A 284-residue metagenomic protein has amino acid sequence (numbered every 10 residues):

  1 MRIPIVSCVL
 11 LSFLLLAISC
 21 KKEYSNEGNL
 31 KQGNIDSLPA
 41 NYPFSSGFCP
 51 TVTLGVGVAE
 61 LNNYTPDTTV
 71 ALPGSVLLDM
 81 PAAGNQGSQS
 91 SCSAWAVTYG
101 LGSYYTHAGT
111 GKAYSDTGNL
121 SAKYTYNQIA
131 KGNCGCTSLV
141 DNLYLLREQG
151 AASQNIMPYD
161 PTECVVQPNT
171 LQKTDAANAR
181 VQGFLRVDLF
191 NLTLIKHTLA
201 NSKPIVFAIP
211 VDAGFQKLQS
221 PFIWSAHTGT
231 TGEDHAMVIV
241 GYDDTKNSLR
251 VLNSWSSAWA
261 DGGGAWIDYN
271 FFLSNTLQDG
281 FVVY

Functional and structural regions predicted by a protein language model:
M1-L30: Bacterial Sec-dependent N-terminal signal peptides
I5-C8, A40, F44, T51 (+6 more regions): Generic low-complexity segments that are intrinsically disordered, proline-rich and/or Lys/Arg-biased
V6, I18, G47, S90 (+2 more regions): Secreted/extracellular small peptides and ectodomain modules produced from precursors
S7, D79-M80, N133, A226: A general structural-boundary detector
C20-S90, A94-T98, G102-G109, T137-L143 (+1 more regions): Structured alpha-helical subdomains that flank or immediately precede key functional sites
S88, L101-A130: Active-site-surrounding "flap" and adjacent substrate/cofactor-binding loops of secreted or lumenal enzymes, prototyped
T98, G102, I129-L252, S257-Y284: Predominantly the structural core of cysteine protease catalytic domains
